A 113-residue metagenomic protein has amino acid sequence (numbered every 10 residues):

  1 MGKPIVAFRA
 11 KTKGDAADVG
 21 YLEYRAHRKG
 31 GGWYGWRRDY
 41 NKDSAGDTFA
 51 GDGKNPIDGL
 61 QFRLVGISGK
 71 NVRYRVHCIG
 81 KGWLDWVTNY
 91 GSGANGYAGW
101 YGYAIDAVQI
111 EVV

Functional and structural regions predicted by a protein language model:
M1-V113: Lectin-type carbohydrate-recognition ectodomains
